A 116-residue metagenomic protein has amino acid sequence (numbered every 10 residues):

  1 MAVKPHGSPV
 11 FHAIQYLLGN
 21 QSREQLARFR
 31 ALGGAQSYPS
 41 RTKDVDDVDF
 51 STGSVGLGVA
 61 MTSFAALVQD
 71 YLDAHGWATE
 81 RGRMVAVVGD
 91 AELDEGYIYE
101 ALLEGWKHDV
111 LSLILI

Functional and structural regions predicted by a protein language model:
M1-K107: Cofactor-binding active-site loop characterized by glycine-rich and histidine/acidic residues
R83, S112-L113: Residues at the starts of beta-strands that form the adenosine-phosphate
I116: Conserved small/polar residues in nucleotide/adenosyl-binding loops
